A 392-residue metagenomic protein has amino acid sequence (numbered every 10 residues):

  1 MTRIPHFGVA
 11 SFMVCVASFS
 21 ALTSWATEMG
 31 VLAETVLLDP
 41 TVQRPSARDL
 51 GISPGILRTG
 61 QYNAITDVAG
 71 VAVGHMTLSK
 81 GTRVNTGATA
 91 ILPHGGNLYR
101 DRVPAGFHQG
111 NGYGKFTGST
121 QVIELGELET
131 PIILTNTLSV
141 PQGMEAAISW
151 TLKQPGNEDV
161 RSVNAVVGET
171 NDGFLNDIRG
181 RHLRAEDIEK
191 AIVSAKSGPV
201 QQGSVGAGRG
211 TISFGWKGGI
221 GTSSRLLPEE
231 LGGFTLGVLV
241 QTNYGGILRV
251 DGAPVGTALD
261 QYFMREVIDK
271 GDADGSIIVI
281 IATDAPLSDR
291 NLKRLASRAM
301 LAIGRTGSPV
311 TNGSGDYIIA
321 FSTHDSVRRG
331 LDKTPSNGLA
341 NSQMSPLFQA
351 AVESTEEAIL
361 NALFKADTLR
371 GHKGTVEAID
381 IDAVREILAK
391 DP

Functional and structural regions predicted by a protein language model:
M1-P5: N-terminal secretory signal peptides that target proteins for export/translocation
H6-V9, G30: Residue-level detector of intrinsically disordered/flexible regions characterized by low predicted structural confidence
A10-S24: Bacterial N-terminal signal peptides
E28-P392: Alpha/propeptide regions of enzymes that mature by internal proteolysis
